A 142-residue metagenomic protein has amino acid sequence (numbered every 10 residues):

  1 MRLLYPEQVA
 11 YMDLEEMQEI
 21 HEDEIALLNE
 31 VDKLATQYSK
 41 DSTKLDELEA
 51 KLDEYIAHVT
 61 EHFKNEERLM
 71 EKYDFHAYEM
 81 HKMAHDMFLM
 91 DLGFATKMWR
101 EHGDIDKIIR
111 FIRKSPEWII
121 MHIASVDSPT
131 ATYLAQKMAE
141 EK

Functional and structural regions predicted by a protein language model:
M1-K142: Small-residue-biased structural context
